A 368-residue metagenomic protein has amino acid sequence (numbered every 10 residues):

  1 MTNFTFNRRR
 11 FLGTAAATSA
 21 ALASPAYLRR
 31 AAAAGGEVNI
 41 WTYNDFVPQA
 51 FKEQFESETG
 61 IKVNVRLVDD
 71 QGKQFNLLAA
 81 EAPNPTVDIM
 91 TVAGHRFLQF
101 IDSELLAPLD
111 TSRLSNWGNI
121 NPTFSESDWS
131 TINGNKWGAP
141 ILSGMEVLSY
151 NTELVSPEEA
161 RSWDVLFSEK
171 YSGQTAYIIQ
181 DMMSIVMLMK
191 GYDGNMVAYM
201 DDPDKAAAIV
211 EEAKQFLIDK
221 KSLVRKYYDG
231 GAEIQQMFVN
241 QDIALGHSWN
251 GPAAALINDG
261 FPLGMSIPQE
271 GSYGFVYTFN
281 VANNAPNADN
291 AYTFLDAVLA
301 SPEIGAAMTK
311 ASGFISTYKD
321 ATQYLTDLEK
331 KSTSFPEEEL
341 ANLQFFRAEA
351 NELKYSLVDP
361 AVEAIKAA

Functional and structural regions predicted by a protein language model:
M1-S19: N-terminal secretory signal peptides and thylakoid transit peptides that target proteins across membranes
A32, S272-Y273, Y277, V281-F346: Mature extracytoplasmic/periplasmic domains
A34-Q99: Early extracytoplasmic/lumenal segment of secretory-pathway proteins
G72, T91-F97, I101-Q235: Extracytoplasmic ligand-binding site segments that recognize negatively charged/polar headgroups
D88-T91, Y227, A244-W249: Paired acidic/hydrophobic, glycine-rich loop segments that form the ligand-binding mouth/hinge of periplasmic-binding
R96-Q99, L245-P262: A ligand-binding cleft/hinge motif common to bilobed small-molecule-binding domains
E211-K220, D259-N280: Periplasmic-binding protein-like
E337-A368: Conserved C-terminal helix/tail region of periplasmic/extracytoplasmic solute-binding proteins
